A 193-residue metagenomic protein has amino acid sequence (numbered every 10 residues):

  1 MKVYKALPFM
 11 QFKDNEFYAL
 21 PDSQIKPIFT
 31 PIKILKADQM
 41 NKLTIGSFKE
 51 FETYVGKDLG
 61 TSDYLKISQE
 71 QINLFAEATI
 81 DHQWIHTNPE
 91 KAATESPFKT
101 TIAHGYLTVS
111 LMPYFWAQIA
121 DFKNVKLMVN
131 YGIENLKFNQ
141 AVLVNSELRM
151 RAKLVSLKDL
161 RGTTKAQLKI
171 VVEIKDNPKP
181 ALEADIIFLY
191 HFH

Functional and structural regions predicted by a protein language model:
F12, P27: Cationic, low-complexity basic patches in intrinsically disordered or flexible, solvent-exposed regions
E16-A19: Short hydrophobic alpha-helical segments enriched in small aliphatic residues
I28-K36: Short, positively charged and aromatic/hydrophobic N-terminal segments
Q39-Y54, V142-H193: HotDog/MaoC-like acyl-thioester-processing domains
M40-A103: Catalytic strand-loop segment that frames the active site of acyl-thioester-processing enzymes
S96-T100, P113-R151: Hydrophobic beta-strand-centered segment that forms part of the acyl-chain substrate-binding groove
Y106-L107: A solvent-exposed, acidic/Ser-Thr-rich amphipathic alpha-helical stretch
